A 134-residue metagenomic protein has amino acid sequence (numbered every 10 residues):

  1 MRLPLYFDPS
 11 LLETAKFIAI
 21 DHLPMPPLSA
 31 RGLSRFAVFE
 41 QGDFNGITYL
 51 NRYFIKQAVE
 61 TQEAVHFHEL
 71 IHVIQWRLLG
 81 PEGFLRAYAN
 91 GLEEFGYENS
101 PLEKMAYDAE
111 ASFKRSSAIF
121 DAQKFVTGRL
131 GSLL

Functional and structural regions predicted by a protein language model:
M1-T48, K56-Q57, P81-L134: Metalloprotease/metallohydrolase-associated module, dominated by Zn2+-dependent proteases
T61: Histidine-centered metal-chelating micro-motifs
A64-W76, A106: Active-site recognition of the HExxH zinc-binding catalytic motif
